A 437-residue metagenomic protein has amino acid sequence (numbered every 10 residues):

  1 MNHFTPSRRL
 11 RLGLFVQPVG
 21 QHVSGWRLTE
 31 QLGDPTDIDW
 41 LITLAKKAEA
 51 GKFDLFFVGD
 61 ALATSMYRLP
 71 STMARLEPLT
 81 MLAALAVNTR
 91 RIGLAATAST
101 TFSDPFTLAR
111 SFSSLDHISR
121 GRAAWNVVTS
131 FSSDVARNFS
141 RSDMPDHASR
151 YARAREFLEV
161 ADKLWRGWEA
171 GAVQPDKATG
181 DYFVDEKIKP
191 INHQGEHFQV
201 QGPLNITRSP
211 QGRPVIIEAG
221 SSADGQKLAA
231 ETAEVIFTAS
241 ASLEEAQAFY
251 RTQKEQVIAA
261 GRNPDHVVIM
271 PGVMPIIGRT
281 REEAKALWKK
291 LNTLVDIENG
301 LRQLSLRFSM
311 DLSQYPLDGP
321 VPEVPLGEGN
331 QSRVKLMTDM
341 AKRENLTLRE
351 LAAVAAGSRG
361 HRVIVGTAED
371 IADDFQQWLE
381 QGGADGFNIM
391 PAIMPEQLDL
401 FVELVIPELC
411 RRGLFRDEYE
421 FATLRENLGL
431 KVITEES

Functional and structural regions predicted by a protein language model:
N2-G20, A148-Q211, E244-R251, E255-Q377 (+1 more regions): An alpha-helical appendage that flanks or caps ligand/catalytic pockets
N2-N88, Q211-P214: N-terminal beta1-alpha1-beta2 module of alpha/beta enzyme domains
P6-S7, E49-A50, L82-R90, D116-R122 (+2 more regions): Acidic (Asp/Glu)-rich catalytic clusters
L10-L14, F56-V58, I92-A98, G121-V127 (+4 more regions): Hydrophobic faces of well-ordered beta-strands that scaffold small-molecule active sites in alpha/beta enzyme cores
L12, A48, K52, L85 (+9 more regions): Conserved, mostly hydrophobic/aromatic
S24-D39, T97-F106, S142-M144, P210-A223 (+2 more regions): Active-site mouth loops of central-metabolism enzymes
L69-A95, I258-A260, F401-D417: Alpha-helix-loop-beta-strand connector modules within alpha/beta enzyme cores
N88-T89, G93-F139, P145-A148, R153-F157: Hydrophobic or amphipathic alpha-helical targeting/insertion segments
